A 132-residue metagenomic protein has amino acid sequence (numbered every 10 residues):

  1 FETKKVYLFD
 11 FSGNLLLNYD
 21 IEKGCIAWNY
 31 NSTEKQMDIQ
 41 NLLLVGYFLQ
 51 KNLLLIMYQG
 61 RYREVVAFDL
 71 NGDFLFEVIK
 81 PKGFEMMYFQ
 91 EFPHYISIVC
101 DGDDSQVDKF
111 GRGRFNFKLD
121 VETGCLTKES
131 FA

Functional and structural regions predicted by a protein language model:
F1-Y7, F11-L15, M37-K51, K80-P93 (+1 more regions): Repeated scaffold domains used in trafficking and secretory/extracellular systems, primarily beta-propellers
T3-F11, N52, V99-G113: Short, conserved, GDST-rich strand-edge loop motifs in beta-rich repeat architectures
L17, C25-Q40, D73-K82, T127-S130: Aromatic (tryptophan-biased) beta-strands that constitute blades/sheets of beta-rich domains
N18-I21, Y58-Y62, V107-R114: Short, solvent-exposed loop/turn segments at conserved positions within beta-propeller repeat blades
A27, M57-L70: Beta-propeller domains
F68-D69, K109, D120: Structural recognition of the beta-propeller blade-terminating site
L75-F92, I98-Q106: Acidic, glycine-rich flexible loop segments
G113-G124: Beta-propeller blade signature
